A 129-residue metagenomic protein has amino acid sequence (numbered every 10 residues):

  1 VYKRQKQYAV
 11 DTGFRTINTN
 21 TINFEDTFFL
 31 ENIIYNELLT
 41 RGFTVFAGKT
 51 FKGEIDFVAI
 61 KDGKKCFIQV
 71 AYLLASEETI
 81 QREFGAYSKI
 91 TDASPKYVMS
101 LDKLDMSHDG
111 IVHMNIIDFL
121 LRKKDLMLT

Functional and structural regions predicted by a protein language model:
K3-T129: A cross-kingdom feature that marks ATP-driven nucleic-acid transaction machinery
